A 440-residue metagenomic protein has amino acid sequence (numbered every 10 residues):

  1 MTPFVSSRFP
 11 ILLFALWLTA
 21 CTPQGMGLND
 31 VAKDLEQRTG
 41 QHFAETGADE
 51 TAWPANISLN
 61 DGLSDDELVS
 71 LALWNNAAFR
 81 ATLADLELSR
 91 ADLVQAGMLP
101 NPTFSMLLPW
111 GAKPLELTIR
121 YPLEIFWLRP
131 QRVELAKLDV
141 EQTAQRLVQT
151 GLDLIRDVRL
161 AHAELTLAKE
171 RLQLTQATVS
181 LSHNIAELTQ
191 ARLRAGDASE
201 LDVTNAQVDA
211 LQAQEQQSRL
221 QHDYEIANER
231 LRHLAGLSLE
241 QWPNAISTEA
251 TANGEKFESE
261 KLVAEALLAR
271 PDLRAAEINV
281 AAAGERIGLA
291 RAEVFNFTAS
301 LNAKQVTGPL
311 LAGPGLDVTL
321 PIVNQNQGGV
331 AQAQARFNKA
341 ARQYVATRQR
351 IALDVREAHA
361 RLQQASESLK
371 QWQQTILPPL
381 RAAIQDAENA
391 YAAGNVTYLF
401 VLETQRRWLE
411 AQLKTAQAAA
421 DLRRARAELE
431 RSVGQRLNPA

Functional and structural regions predicted by a protein language model:
T2-W74, Q221-E265, R431-A440: Terminal intrinsically disordered/low-complexity segments used for targeting and assembly
P3, T22-P23, R129, Q145-E265 (+3 more regions): Periplasmic alpha-helical coiled-coil/stalk elements that build and connect Gram-negative outer-membrane
T22-A44, S70-I125, N228-L239, V263-G328 (+4 more regions): A small-residue-enriched
D49-A55, F104-L107, E170-T175, I246-T248 (+2 more regions): A ubiquitous short alpha-helical element
A81-L93, T150, R156-A191, A206-D209 (+4 more regions): Amphipathic alpha-helical coiled-coil segments
E124, Q131-E134: Short, Lys/Arg-rich amphipathic alpha-helical interaction segments that bind nucleic acids or acidic protein surfaces
K137-Q142: A generic, well-ordered mixed alpha/beta core segment in the N-terminal half of proteins
L220, P271-D272, A418: Metallo-beta-lactamase
